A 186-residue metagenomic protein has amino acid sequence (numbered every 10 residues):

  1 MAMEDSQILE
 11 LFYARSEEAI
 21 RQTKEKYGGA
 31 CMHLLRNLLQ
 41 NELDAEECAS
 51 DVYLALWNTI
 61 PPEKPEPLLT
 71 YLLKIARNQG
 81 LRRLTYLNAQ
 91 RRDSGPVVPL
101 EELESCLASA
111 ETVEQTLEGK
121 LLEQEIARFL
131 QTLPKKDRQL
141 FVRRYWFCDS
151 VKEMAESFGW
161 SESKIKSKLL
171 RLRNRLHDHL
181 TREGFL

Functional and structural regions predicted by a protein language model:
L9-H33: A short, charge-rich alpha-helical start-of-domain segment used by transcription regulators
F12, C31, L35, A45-L56 (+3 more regions): Short, small-hydrophobic-rich alpha-helical interface motif
Y13-A14, Q40, S50-L68, Y86: Sigma70-family region 2
A14-E17, S109-V142, F147-D149, E153-E156 (+1 more regions): Amphipathic alpha-helical segment used for protein-protein interaction
T23, Y27, C31, V52 (+2 more regions): Residue-level preference for hydrophobic side chains embedded in well-ordered alpha helices
K24-E25, R36, R144-W146, L170: Short amphipathic helical patch at the helix-1/turn junction of helix-turn-helix
P67, L81, I126, D137 (+2 more regions): DNA-recognition helix of helix-turn-helix
K74-P96, G119: Arg/Lys-rich amphipathic alpha helix in sigma70-family domain 2
